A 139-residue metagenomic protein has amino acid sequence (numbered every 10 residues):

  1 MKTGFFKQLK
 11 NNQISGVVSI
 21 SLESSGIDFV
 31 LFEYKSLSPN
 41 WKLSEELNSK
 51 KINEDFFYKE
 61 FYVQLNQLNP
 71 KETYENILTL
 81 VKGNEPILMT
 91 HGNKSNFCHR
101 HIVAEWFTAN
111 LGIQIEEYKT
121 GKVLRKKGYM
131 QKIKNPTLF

Functional and structural regions predicted by a protein language model:
M1-F139: Residues lining hydrophobic/aromatic ligand-binding pockets adjacent to catalytic sites
